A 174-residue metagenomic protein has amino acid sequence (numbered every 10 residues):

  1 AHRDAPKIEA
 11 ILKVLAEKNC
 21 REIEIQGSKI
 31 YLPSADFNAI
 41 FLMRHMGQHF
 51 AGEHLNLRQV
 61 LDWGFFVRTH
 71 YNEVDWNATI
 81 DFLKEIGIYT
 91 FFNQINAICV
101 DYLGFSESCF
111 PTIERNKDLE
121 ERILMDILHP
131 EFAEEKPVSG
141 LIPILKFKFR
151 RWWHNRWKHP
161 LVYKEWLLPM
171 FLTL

Functional and structural regions predicted by a protein language model:
A1-L174: Conserved NTP-donor binding/palm subdomain of two-metal-ion nucleotidyltransferases/polymerases, i.e., the charged
